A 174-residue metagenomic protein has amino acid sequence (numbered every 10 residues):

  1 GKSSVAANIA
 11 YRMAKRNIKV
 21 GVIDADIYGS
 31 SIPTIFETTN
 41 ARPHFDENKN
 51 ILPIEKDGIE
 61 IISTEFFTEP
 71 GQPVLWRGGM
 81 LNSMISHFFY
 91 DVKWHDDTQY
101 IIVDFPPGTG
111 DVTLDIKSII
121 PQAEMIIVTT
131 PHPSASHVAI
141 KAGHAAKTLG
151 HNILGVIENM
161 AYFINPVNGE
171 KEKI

Functional and structural regions predicted by a protein language model:
G1-D24, G143: Walker A/P-loop phosphate-binding motif and the immediately C-terminal alpha-helix
S3, D24, I32, I62 (+4 more regions): Residue-level signature of catalytic and energy-coupling elements of molecular machines, predominantly ATP/GTP-dependent
V5, P33-E37, P73-V74, L114 (+1 more regions): Short acidic, glycine/serine/threonine-rich loops at helix termini
M13-G71, F89: Phosphate-binding loop that captures ATP/GTP phosphates
R16, T34-T39, E65, H87-H95 (+5 more regions): Conserved, well-folded catalytic cores of nucleic-acid-processing and energy-transducing macromolecular machines
P43-F45, T64-D115: Switch II (G3) loop of P-loop NTPases
Q99-Y100, P106-I174: Conserved catalytic-core segment of NTP-binding enzymes
